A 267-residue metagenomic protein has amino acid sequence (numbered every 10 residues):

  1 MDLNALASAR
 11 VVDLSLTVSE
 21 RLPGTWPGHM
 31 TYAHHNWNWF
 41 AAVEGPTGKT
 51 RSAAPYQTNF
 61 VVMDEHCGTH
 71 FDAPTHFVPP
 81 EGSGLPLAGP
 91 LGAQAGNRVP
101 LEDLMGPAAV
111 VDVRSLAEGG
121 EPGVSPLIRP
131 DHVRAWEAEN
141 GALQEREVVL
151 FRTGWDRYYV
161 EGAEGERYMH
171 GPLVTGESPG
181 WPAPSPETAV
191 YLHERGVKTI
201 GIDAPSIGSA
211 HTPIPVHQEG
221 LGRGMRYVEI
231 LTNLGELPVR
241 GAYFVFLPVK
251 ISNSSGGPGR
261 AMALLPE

Functional and structural regions predicted by a protein language model:
M1-E267: Active-/binding-site microenvironments in catalytic and ligand-binding cores
